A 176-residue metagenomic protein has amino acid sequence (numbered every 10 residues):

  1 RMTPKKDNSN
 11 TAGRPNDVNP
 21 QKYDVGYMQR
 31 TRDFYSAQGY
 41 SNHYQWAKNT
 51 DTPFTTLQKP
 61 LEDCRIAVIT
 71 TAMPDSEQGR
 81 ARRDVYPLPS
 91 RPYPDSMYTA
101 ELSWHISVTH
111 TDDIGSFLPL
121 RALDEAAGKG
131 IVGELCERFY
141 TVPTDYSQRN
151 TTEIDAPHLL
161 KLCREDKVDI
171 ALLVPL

Functional and structural regions predicted by a protein language model:
M2-L176: An N-terminal assembly and electron-transfer interface module characteristic of large anaerobic redox and radical
